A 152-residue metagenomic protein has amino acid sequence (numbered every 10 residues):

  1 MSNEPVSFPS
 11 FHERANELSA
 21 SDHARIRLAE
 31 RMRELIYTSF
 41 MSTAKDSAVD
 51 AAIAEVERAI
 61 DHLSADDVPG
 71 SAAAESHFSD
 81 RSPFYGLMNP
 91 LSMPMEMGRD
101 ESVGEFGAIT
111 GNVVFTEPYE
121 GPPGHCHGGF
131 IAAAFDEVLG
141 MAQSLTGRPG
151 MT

Functional and structural regions predicted by a protein language model:
M1-T152: Terminal targeting signals and extreme-terminal segments of soluble enzymes
